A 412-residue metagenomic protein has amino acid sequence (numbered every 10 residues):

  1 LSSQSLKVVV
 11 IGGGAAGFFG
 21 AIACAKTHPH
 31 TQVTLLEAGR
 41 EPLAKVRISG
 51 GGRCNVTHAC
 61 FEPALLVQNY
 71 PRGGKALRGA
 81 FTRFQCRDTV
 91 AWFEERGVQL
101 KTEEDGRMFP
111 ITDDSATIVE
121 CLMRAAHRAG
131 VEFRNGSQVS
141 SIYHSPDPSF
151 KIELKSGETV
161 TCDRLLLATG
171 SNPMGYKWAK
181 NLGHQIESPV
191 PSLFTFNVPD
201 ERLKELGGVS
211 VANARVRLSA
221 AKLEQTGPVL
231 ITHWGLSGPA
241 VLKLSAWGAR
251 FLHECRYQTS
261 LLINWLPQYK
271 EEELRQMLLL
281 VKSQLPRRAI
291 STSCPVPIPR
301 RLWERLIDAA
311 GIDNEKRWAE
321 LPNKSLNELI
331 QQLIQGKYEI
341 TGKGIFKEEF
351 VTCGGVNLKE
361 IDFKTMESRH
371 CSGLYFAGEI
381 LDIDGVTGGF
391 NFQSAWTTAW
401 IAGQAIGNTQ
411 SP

Functional and structural regions predicted by a protein language model:
S2-A16, T34: Beta1/beta-strand and adjacent pyrophosphate-binding region of the FAD-binding site in flavoprotein oxidoreductases
V9, A25-G51: Glycine-rich FAD pyrophosphate-binding loop
V9-I11, L36, V139, T159-N172 (+4 more regions): Short hydrophobic core segments
K26, E41, E62-A64, T82 (+8 more regions): Residue-level recognition of phosphate/Mg2+-coordinating polar/acidic sites in nucleotide-handling active sites
A44-L77: N-terminal glycine-rich dinucleotide-binding loop that anchors FAD/FMN and/or NAD(P) in oxidoreductases
L77-R87, E104-R124, A168-G170, M174 (+3 more regions): Short beta-strand to alpha-helix junction loop
N135-S149: A conserved short coil-to-beta-strand element within the FAD-binding core of flavoproteins
R164, A168-L182, D382-Q410: A conserved FAD-binding loop/helix module that cradles the flavin
